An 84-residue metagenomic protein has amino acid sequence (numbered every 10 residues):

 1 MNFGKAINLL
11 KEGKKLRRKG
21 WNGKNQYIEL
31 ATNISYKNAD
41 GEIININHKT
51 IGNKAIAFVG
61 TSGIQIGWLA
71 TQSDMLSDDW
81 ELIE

Functional and structural regions predicted by a protein language model:
M1-H48, F58, I64, M75: Catalytic phosphate/metal-binding cores of nucleic-acid and nucleotide-processing enzymes, i.e., regions that mediate
N53-E84: Short, compact, well-ordered microdomains
